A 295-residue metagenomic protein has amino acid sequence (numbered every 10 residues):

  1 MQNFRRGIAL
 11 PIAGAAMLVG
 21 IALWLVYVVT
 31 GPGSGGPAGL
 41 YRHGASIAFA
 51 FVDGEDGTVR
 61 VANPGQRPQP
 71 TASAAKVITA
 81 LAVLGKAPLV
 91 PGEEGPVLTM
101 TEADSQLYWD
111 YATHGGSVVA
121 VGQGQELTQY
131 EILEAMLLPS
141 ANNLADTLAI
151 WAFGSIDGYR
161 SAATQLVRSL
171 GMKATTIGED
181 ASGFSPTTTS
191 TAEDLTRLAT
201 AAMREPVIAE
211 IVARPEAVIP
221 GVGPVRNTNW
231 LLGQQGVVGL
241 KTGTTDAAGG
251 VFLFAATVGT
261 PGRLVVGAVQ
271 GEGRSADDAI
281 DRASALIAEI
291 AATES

Functional and structural regions predicted by a protein language model:
M1-A48, V52-L81, P88-V90, W151 (+2 more regions): Structured C-terminal helix/loop/strand segments within mature extracytoplasmic catalytic/sensor domains
Q2-R6, Y27-E193, M203: Active-site-adjacent loops and short helices of periplasmic peptidoglycan-processing enzymes
D53-G54, D180-P215, F254-A256, P261 (+2 more regions): Penicillin-binding protein/beta-lactamase superfamily catalytic region
G154-Y159, P186-T191, M203, P220-G223 (+3 more regions): Short, contiguous, pocket-lining structural segments that sit at or immediately flank catalytic/ligand-binding sites
T164, T188-A192, T196-L198, I219-P224 (+2 more regions): Secretory/export targeting leaders with adjacent low-complexity proregions
I177-G178, I211, L231, G267 (+1 more regions): Generic preference for hydrophobic
R204-Q235, I280, A292: Conserved active-site loop region of the serine DD-peptidase/beta-lactamase
